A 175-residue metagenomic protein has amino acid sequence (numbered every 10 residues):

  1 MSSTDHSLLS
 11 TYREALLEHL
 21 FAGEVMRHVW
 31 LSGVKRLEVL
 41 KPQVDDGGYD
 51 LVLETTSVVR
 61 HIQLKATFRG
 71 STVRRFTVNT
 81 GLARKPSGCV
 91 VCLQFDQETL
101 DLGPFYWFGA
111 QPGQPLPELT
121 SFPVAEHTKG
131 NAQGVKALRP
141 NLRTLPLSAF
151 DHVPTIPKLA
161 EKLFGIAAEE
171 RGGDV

Functional and structural regions predicted by a protein language model:
M1-G47, V52-V175: Mixed-charge (Asp/Glu-Lys/Arg
